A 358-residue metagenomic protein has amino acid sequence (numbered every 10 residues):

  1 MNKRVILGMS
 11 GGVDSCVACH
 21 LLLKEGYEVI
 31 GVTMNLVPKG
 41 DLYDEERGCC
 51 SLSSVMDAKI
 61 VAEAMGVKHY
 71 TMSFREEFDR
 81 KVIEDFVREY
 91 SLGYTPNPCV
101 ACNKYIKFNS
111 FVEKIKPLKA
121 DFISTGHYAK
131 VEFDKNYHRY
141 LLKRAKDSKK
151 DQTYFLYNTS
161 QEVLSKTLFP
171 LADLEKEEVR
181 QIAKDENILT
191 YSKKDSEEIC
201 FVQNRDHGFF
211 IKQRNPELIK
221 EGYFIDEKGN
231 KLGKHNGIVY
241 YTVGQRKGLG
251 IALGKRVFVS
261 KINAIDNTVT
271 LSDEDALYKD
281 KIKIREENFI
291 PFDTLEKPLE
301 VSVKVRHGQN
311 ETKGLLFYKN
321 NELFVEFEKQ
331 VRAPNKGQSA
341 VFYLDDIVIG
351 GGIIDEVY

Functional and structural regions predicted by a protein language model:
M1-Y157, E178, V259: ATP-dependent adenylation/nucleotidyltransferase module used to activate substrates
S124-Y358: AMP-forming adenylation/ATP pyrophosphatase catalytic core
